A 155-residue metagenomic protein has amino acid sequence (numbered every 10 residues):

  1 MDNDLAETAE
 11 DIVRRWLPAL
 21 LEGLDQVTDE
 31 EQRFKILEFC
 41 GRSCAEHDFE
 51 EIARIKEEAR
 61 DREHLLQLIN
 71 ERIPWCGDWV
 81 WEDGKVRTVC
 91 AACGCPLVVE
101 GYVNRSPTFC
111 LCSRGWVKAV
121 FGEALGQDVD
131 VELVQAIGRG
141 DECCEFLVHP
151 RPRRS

Functional and structural regions predicted by a protein language model:
M1-T108, V129-V131, Q135-I137, D141 (+1 more regions): N-terminal accessory segment detector
P107-G126: Active-site helix/loop of acyl-thioester processing domains in fatty-acid/polyketide metabolism, spanning hotdog-fold
C144: Change "...and in nucleic-acid phosphodiester-cleaving endonucleases..." to "...and in nucleic-acid processing enzymes
